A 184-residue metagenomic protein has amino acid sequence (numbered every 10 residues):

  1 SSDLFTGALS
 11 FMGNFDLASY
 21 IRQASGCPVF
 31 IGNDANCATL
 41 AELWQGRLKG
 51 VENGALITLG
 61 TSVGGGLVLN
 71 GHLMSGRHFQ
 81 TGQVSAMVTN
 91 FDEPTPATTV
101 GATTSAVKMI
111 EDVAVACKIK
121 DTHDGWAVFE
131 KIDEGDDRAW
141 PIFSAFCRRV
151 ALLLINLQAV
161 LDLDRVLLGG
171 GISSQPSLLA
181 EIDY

Functional and structural regions predicted by a protein language model:
S2, S19-C27, A41-V51, V88-Y184: ATP-binding/phosphotransfer module of carbohydrate and carboxylate kinases, centering on a glycine-rich
S2-T98: Phosphate-binding/catalytic loop of phosphoryl-transfer enzymes
